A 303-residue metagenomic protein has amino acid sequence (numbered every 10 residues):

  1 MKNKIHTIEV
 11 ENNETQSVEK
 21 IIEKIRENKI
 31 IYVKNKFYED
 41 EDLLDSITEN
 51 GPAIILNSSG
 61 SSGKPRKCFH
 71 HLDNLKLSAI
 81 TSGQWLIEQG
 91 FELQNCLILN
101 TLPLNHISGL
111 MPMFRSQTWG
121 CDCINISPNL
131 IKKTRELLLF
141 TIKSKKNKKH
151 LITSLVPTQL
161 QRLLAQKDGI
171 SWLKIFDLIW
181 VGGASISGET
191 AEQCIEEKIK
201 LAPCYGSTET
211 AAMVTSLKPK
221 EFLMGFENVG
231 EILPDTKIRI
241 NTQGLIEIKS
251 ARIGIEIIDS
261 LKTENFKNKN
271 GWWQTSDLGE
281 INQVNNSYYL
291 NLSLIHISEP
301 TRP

Functional and structural regions predicted by a protein language model:
M1-L43, R66-F69, D122-N129: Short beta-strand->loop structural element characteristic of the AMP-binding/adenylate-forming
T7-V10, D40-N57, Q89-L97: Conserved pre-ATP/AMP-binding loop-to-beta segment of ANL
K29-I31, H71-I80, Q84, L97-R162 (+1 more regions): AMP-binding/adenylate-forming
P52-I80, L86-I87, P300: Conserved AMP-binding A3 loop
S58-S61, I98, M113, T153 (+3 more regions): Conserved S/T- and glycine-rich ATP-binding loop of Class I adenylate-forming
A165-L223: Gly/Ser/Thr-rich phosphate-binding loop
I199-K237, T242-Q243, G254-I255, E264-N270: Conserved ATP-binding loop and adjacent catalytic segment of the adenylate-forming AMP-binding
E247-S298: Conserved ATP-binding/catalytic segment of the ANL
